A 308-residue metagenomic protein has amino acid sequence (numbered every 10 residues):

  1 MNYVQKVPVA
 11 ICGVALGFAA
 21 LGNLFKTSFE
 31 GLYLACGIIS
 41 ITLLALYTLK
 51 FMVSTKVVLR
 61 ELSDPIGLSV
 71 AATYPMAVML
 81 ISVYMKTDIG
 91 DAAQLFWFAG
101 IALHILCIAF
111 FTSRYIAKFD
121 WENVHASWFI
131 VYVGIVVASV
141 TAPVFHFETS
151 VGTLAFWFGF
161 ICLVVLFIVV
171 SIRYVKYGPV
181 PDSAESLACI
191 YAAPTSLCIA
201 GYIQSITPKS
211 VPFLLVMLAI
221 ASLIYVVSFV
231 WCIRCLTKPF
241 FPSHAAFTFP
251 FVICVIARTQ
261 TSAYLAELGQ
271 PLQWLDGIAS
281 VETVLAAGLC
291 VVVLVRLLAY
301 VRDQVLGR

Functional and structural regions predicted by a protein language model:
M1-A20, T55-L80, W97-G100, R114-V140 (+6 more regions): Juxtamembrane helix-loop boundaries in multi-pass membrane proteins
M1-L49, V53: N-terminal signal-anchor module of multipass membrane proteins
N23-G31, V83-L95, V140-T153, G201-F213 (+1 more regions): Helix-coil boundary and interhelical linker segments in multi-pass alpha-helical membrane proteins
G31-A45, G90-I105, S150-V165, V211-L223 (+1 more regions): Structural signature of hydrophobic alpha-helical transmembrane segments
C107-F111, V140-P143, V165-Y174, L197-Q204 (+1 more regions): Alpha-helical transmembrane segments in multipass membrane proteins, preferentially the mid-helix core
Y132-V175: Loop-centered beta-sheet repeat module
F160-L218: Aromatic-anchored, glycine/proline-accented short structural segments that stabilize local strand-turns or short
A266-R308: Short hairpin/turn module used for nucleic-acid contact or packing/dimerization
